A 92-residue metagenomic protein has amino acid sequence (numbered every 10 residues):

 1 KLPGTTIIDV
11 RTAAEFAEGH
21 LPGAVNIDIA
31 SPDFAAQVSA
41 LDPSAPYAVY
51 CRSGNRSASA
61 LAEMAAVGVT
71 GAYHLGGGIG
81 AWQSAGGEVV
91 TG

Functional and structural regions predicted by a protein language model:
K1-T6, A13-A48, N55-G92: Rhodanese-like catalytic fold shared by cysteine-dependent sulfurtransferases and DSP/PTP-type phosphatases
